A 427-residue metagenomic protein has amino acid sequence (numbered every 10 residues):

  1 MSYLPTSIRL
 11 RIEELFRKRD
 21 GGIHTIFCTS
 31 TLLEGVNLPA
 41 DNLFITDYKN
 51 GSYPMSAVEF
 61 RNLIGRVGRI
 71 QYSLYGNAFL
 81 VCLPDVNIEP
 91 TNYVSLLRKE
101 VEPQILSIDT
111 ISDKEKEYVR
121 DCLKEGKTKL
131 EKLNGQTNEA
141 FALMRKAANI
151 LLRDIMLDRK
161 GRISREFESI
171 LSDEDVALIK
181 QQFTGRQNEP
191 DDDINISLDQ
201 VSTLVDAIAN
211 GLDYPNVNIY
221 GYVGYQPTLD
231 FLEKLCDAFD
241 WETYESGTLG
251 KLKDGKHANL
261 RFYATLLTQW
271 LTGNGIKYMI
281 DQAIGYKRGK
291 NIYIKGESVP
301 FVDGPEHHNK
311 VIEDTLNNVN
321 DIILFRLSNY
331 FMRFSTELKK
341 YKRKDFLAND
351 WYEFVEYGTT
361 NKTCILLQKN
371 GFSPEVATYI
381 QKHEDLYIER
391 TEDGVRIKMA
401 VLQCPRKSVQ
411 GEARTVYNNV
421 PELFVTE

Functional and structural regions predicted by a protein language model:
M1-T29, A57: Conserved helicase ATPase core of P-loop NTP-dependent helicases/translocases
L10, L38, N42, Y48-R98: Conserved segment of the helicase C-terminal RecA-like domain
F16-G21, G35-N37, Y72: Conserved catalytic network of the ASCE P-loop NTPase/AAA+ motor domain
I26, E34, N42-F44: Protein kinase-like catalytic core scaffold
C28-L32, C82-P84: A short beta-strand-to-loop transition that corresponds to the Sensor-1 phosphate-sensing loop of AAA+ P-loop ATPases
L74-F167: C-terminal helicase module of SF1/SF2 nucleic-acid helicases/translocases
R120-R159, E168-L171, F183-E427: C-terminal accessory/interaction regions of large nucleic acid-associated machines
